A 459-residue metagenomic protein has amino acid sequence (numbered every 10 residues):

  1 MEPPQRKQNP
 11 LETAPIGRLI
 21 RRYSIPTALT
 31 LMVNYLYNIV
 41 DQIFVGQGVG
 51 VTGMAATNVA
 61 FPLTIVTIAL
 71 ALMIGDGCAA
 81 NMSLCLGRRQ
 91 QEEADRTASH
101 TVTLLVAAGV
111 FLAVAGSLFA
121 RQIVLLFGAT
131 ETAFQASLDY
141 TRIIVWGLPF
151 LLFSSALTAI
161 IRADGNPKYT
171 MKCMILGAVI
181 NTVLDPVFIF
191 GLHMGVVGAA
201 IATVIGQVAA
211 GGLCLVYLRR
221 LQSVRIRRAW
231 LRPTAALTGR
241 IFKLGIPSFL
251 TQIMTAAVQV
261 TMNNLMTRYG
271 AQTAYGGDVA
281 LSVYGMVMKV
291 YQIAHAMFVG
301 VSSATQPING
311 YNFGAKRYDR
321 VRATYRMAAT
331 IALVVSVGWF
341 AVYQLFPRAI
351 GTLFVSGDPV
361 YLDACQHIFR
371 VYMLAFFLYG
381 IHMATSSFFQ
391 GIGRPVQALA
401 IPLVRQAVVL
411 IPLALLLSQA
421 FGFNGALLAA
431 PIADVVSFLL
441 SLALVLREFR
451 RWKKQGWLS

Functional and structural regions predicted by a protein language model:
M1-T27, M82-P149, G191-I246, N309-A375 (+1 more regions): Short alpha-helical transmembrane segments in multi-pass integral membrane proteins
G17-L36, V40, L63-L70, W146 (+5 more regions): Residue-level signal for short hydrophobic patches within transmembrane helices of multi-pass membrane transporters
R22-D41, I143, G177, G206-A210 (+2 more regions): Transmembrane helical elements of multi-pass membrane transporters/channels
L36-M54, V124-E131, V187-M194, I253-V287 (+4 more regions): Helix-terminus/linker motif at the lipid-water interface of multi-pass membrane proteins
V51-P62, S137, T141, A200 (+2 more regions): Small-residue hotspots at the loop-to-helix junctions and early N-terminal turns of transmembrane alpha-helices
M54-V114, L151-T170, N263, V283-A341 (+2 more regions): Small-residue-rich hydrophobic transmembrane alpha-helices
V66, N181-D185, G211-L215, I293-A296 (+3 more regions): Hydrophobic transmembrane alpha-helices of multi-pass small-molecule transporters
G75, I144-R162, T170-A178, A199-C214 (+4 more regions): Short runs within selected transmembrane alpha-helices of multi-pass transporters and secretion channels
